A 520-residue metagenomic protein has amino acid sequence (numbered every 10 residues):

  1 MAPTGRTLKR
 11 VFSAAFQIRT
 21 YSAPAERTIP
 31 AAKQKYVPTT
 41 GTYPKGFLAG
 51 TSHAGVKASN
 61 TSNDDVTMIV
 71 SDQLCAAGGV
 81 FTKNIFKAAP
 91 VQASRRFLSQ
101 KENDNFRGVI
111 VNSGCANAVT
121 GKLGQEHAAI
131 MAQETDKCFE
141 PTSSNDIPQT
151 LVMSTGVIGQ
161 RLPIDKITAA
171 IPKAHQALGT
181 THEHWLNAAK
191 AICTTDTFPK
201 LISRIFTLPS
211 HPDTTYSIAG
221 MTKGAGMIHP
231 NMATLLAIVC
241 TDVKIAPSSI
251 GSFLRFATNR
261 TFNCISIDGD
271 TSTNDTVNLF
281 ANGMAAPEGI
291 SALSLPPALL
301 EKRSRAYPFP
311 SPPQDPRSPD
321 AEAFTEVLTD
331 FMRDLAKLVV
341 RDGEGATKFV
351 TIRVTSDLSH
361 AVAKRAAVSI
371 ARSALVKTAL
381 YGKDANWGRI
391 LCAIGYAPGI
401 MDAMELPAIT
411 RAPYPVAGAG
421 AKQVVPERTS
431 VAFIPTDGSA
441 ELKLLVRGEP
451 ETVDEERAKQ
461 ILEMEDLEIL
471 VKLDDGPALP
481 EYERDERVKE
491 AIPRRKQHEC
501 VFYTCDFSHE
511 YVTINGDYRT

Functional and structural regions predicted by a protein language model:
M1-K33: N-terminal mitochondrial targeting presequence
S22-I130, D136-T520: A structural signal for small-residue-enriched, beta-sheet-centric alpha/beta enzyme cores and oligomeric scaffold folds
